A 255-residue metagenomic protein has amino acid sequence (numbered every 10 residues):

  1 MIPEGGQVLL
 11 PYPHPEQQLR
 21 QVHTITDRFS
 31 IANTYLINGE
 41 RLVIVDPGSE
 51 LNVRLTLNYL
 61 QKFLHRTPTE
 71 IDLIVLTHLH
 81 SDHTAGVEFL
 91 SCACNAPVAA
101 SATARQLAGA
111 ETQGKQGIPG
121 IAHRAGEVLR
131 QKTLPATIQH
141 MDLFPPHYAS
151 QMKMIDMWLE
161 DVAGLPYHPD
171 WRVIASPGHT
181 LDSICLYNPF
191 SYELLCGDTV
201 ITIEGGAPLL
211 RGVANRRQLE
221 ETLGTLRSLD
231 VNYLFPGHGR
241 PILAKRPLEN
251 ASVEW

Functional and structural regions predicted by a protein language model:
E4-P15, F144: Blade/loop signatures of beta-propeller domains
P11-L64, C185-I201: Conserved beta-strand hairpin/beta-sheet module of binuclear metal-dependent hydrolase folds, prominently
I37, D46, T56, H78 (+7 more regions): Divalent metal-coordination and catalytic microenvironments
L42, I74, P97, L194 (+1 more regions): Hydrophobic "anchor" residues on beta-strands that sit immediately upstream of conserved functional sites
S49-L51, F144-S150, G164-P166, D170-A251: Metallo-beta-lactamase
Q61-I155: Active-site HxH/HxHxD metal-binding segment of metal-dependent hydrolases
G114-I121, V213-A214, S252-E254: Short, hinge-like loop/turn segments at secondary-structure boundaries
D156-D161: Short acidic-hydrophobic, aromatic-tinged amphipathic segments that line or gate anion-handling sites
